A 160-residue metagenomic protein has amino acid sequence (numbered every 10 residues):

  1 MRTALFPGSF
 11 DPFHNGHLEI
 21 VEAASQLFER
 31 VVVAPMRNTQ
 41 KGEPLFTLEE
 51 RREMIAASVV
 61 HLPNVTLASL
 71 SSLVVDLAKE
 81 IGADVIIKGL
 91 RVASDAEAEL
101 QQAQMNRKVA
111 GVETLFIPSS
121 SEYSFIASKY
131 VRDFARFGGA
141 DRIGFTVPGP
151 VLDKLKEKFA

Functional and structural regions predicted by a protein language model:
M1-A160: Nucleotidyltransferase catalytic core that binds NTPs
